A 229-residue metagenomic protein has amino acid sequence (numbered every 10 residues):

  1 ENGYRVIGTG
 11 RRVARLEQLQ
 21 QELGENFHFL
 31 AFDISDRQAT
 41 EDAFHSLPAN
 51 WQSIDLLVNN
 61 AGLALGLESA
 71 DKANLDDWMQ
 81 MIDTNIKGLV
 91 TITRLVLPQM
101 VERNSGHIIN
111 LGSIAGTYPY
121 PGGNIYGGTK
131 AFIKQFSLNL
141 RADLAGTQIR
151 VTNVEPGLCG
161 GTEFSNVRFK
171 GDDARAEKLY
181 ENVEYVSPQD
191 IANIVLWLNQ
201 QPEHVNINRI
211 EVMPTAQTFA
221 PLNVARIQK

Functional and structural regions predicted by a protein language model:
Y4-Q18: Conserved glycine-rich Rossmann-like NAD(P)H-binding loop of the short-chain dehydrogenase/reductase
F32-D42, L75: The beta1-alpha1 cofactor-binding region of Rossmann-like NAD(H)/NADP(H)-dependent oxidoreductases
E68-A70, N74-I82: Substrate-binding pocket helix/loop in short-chain dehydrogenase/reductase
T93, T129: Active-site helix of classical SDR
P98, A142-D143: Alpha-helical segment proximal to the catalytic Tyr-Lys
S113: Residue(s) in the substrate-gating loop at a strand-loop-helix junction that position the organic substrate next
N153-V154, D173-P221: C-terminal helical subdomain
